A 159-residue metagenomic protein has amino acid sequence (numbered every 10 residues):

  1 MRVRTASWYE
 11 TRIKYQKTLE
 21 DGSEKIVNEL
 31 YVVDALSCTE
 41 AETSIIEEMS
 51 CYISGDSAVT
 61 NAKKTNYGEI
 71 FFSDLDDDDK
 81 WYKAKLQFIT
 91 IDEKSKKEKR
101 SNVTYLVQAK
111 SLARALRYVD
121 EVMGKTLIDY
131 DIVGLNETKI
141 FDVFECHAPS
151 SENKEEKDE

Functional and structural regions predicted by a protein language model:
R2-I26, D76-R100: Short aromatic-glycine-(Arg/Gly/Cys) micro-motifs in beta-strand/loop hairpins
A6-K14, G22-S23, S44, S54-T60 (+1 more regions): A cross-family "folded-core" feature that marks the main globular domain of proteins
S7-I13, L30-V32, A41, I45 (+4 more regions): Short, structured motif recognition centered on aromatic/hydrophobic residues
K17-D34, C51-S54, K97-Y105, K125-L127 (+1 more regions): A cross-kingdom feature marking solvent-exposed beta-strand/loop segments within repeated, beta-rich binding/scaffold
S37-I53, S111-T126: A short, charged, amphipathic alpha-helix used as a generic interaction element across diverse proteins
G55-F72: Short, structured interface segments
T104-F144: Mixed-charge, glycine-accented linear interaction segment located at domain edges/termini
S150-E159: Short acidic DE-rich linear segments
